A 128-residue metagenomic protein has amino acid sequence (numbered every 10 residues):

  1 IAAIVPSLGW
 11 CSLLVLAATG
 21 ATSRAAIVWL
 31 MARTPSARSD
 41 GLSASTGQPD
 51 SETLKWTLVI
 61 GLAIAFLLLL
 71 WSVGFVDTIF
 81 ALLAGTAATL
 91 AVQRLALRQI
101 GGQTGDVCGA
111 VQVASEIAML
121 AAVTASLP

Functional and structural regions predicted by a protein language model:
I1-Q103, V107-P128: Hydrophobic alpha-helical transmembrane segments
